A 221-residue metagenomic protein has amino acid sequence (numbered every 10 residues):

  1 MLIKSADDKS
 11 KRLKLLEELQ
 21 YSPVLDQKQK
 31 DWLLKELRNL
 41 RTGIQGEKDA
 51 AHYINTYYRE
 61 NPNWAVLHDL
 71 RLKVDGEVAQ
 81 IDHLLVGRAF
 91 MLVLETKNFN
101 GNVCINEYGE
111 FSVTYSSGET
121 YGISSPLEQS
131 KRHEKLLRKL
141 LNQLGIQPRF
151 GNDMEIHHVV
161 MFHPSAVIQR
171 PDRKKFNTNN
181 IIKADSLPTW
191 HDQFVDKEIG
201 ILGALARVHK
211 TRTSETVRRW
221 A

Functional and structural regions predicted by a protein language model:
M1-A79, V113-A221: Surface-exposed interaction regions that form or flank ligand-binding interfaces
G76-Q80, V86-A89: Short connector loops at helix/strand junctions that flank enzyme active sites, especially segments positioning acidic
H83, E95-T96, S130-H133: N-terminal hydrophobic targeting segments
L85-F111: Active-site beta-strand-loop-beta-strand hairpin of nuclease catalytic cores that positions key catalytic residues
